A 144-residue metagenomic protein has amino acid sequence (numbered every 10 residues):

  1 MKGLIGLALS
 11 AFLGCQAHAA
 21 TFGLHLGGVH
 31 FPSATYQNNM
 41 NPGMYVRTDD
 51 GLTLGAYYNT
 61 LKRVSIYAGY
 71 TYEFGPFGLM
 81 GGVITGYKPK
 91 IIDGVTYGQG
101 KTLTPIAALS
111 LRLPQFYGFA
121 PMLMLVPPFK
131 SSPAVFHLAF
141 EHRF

Functional and structural regions predicted by a protein language model:
M1-T21: Cleavable N-terminal export/targeting peptides
A17-T48, T85-Y87, A107-S110: Outer-membrane beta-barrel initiation region
F22-L26, L52-A56, F77-G81, L109 (+1 more regions): Membrane-embedded beta-strand positions of outer-membrane beta-barrel proteins
V29-M40, A56-Y67, E73, T85-P89 (+3 more regions): Solvent-exposed loop/turn segments connecting transmembrane beta-strands in outer-membrane beta-barrel proteins
V46-T48, Y72-F74, L111-Q115, H142: Residue-level signature of outer-membrane beta-barrel architecture
P76-I84, H142-F144: Long amphipathic alpha-helical scaffold regions
I91-V95: Extracytoplasmic loops and strand-loop junctions of Gram-negative outer membrane beta-barrel proteins
